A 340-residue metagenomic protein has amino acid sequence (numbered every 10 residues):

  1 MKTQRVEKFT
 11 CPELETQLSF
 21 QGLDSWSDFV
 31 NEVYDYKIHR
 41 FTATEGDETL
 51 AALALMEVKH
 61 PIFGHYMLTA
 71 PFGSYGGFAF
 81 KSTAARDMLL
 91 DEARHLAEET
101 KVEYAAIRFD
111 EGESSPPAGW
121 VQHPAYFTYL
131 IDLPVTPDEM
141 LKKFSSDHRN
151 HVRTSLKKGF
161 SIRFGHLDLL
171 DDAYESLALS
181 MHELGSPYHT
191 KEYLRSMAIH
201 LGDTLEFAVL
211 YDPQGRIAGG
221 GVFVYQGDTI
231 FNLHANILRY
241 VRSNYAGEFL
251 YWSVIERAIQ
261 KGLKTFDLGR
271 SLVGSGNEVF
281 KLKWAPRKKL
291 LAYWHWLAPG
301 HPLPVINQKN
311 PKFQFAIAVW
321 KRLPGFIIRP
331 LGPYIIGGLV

Functional and structural regions predicted by a protein language model:
M1-G46, L53-F63, F109-S243, W252: A conserved beta-strand-loop-helix scaffold within acyl/acetyltransferase catalytic domains
R40, E57, G112-E139, L263-V340: Active-site/acyl-donor-binding loops of N-acyltransferases
T42, H60, G73-Y75, A85-L96 (+1 more regions): Aromatic (often tryptophan-rich) hydrophobic motifs at membrane interfaces
T49, F72, K101, Q122-A125 (+2 more regions): A short, structural micro-pattern
H65-G76: N-terminal cap/recognition module
F78-F80, L130: Acyl-group handling in specialized metabolite and lipid biosynthesis
A84-T128: Non-catalytic accessory segments adjacent to catalytic cores
